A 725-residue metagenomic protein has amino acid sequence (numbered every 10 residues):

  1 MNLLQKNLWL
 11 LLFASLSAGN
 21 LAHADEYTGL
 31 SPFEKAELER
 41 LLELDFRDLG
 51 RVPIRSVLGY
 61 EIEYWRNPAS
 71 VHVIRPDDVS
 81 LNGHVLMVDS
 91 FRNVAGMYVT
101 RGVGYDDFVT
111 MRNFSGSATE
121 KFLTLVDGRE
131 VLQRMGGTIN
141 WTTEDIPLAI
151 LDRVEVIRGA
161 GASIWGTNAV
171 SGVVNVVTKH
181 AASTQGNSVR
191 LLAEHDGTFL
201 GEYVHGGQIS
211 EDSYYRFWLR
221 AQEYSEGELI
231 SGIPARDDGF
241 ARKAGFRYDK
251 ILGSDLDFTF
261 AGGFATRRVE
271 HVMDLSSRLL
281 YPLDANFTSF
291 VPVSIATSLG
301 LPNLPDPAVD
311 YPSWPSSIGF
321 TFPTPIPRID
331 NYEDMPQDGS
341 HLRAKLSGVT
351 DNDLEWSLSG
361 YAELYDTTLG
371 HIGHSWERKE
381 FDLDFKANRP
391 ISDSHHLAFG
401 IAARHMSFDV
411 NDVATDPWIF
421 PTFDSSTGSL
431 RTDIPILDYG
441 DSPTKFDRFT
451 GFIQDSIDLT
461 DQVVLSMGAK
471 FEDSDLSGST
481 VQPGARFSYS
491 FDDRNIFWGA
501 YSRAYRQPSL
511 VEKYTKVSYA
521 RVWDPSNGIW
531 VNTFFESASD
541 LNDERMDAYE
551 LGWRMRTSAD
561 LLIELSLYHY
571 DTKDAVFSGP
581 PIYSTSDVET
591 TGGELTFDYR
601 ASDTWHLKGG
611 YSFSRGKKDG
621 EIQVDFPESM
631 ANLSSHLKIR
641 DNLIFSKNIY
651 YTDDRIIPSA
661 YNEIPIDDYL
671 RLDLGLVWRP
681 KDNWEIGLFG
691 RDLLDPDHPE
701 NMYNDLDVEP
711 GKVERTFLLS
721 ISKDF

Functional and structural regions predicted by a protein language model:
E26-L41, F46, G50-N82, F108 (+1 more regions): N-terminal periplasmic "start-of-domain" segments of outer-membrane beta-barrel proteins
P53-H72, V88-E130: Extracytoplasmic beta-strand/coil segments of soluble accessory domains associated with Gram-negative outer-membrane
E130-R158: Short acidic/polar hinge/loop motifs at secondary-structure boundaries that mediate gating or recognition
S163, N175, A182-T184, L192 (+5 more regions): Periplasmic-side early beta-strands and strand-to-turn transitions of outer-membrane beta-barrels
G206, V624-F725: Conserved C-terminal beta-signal and adjacent last beta-strands/turns of outer-membrane beta-barrel proteins
I251-T266, D310, W314-G319, D330-S477 (+4 more regions): Face-selective signature of the C-terminal outer-membrane beta-barrel domain
D353-T368, S490, I496-W498, T533 (+4 more regions): Membrane-embedded beta-barrel scaffold of Gram-negative outer-membrane proteins
D458-L465, I563-K573, Y583-S659, L694 (+1 more regions): Gram-negative outer-membrane beta-barrel transporters
